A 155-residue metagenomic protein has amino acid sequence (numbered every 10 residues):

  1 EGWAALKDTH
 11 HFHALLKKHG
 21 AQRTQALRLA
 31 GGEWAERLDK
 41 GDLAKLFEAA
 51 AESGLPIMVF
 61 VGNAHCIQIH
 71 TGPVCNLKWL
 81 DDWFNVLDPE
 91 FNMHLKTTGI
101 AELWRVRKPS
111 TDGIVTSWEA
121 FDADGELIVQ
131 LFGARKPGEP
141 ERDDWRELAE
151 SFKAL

Functional and structural regions predicted by a protein language model:
E1-T71, D88-P89: Surface-exposed interaction/gating patches
V61-I67, G72-C75, W79-L155: C-terminal functional regions that serve as terminal interaction/effector modules
